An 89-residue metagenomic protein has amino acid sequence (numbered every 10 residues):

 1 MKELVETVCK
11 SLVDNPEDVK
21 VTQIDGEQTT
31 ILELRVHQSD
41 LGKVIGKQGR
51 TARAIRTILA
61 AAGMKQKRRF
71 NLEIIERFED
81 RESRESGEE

Functional and structural regions predicted by a protein language model:
M1-L41, R53-E89: RNA-contacting regions in translation and RNA-metabolism proteins, encompassing KH/S1 modules where present
